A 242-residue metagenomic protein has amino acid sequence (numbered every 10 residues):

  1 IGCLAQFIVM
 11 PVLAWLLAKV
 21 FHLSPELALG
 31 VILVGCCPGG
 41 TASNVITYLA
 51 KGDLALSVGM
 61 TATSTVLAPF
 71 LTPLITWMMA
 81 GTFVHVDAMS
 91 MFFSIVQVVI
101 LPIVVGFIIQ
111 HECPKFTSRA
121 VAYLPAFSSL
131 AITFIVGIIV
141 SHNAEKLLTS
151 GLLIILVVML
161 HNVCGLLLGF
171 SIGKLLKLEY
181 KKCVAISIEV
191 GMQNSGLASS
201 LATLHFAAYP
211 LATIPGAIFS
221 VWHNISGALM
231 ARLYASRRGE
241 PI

Functional and structural regions predicted by a protein language model:
I1-I242: Alpha-helical transmembrane segments of multi-pass small-molecule/ion transporters
